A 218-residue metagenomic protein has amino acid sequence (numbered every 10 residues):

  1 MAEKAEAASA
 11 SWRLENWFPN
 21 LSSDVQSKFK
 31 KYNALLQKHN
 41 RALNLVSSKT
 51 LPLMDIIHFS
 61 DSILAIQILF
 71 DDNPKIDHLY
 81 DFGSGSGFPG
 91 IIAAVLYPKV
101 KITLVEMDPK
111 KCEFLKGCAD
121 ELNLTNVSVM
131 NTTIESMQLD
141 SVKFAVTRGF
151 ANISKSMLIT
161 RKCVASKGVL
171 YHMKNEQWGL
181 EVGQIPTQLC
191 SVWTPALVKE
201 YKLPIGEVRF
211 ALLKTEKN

Functional and structural regions predicted by a protein language model:
M1-I76, Y80, K110-V127: Class I SAM-dependent transferase core
L36, K174, T215: Residue-level signal for inorganic ion chemistry
N40, A119, V164, I185-L189: Conserved hydrophobic residues forming the short capping helix/wall of the S-adenosyl-L-methionine
P52, I63-T147, M157: Conserved SAM/SAH cofactor-binding pocket of Class I
K101, N126-S128, V169, V192-L197: Conserved beta-strand segments of alpha/beta enzyme cores
M157-V169: A short glycine-rich, Lys/Arg-flanked "PGG" loop and its adjoining helix->strand segment in the class I
K167-G179: Conserved beta-strand signature within the Rossmann-like core of class I S-adenosyl-L-methionine
Q177-N218: Active-site capping/gating segments
